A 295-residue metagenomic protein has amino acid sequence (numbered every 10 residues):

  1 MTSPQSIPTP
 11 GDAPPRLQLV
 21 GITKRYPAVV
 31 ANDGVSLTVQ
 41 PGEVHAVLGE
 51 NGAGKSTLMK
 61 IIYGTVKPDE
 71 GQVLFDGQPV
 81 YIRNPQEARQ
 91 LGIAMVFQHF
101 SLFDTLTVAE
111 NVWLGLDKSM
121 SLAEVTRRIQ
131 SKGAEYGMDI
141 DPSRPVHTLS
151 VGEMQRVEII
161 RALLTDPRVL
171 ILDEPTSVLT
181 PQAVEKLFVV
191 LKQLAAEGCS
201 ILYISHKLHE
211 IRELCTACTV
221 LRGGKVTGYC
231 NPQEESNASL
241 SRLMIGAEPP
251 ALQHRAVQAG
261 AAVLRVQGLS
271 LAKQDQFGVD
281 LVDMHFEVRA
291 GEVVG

Functional and structural regions predicted by a protein language model:
T2-G295: Glycine-rich phosphate-binding loops of nucleotide-dependent enzymes
